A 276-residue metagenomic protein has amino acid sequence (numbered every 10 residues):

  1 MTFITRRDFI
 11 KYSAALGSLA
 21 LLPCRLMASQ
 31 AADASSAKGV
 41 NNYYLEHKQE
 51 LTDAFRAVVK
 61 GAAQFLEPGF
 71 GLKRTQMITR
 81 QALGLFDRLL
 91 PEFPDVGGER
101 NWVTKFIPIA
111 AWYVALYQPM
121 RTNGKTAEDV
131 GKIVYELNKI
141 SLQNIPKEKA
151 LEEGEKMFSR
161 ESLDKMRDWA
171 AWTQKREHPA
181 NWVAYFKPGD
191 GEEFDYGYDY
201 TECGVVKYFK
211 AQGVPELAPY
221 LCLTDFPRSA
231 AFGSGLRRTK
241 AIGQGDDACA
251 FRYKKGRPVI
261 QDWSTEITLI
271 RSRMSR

Functional and structural regions predicted by a protein language model:
M1-G17: N-terminal secretory signal peptides and thylakoid transit peptides that target proteins across membranes
C24-F65: C-terminal segment of N-terminal export signals and the immediately downstream linker at the start of the mature
I78-F106, V114, Y135-R160, D225 (+1 more regions): Beta-strand-enriched cores of mature, soluble protein domains
P108-A211: Amphipathic interaction/junction segments at domain boundaries or subunit interfaces
Y185-G243: Short, hydrophobic/π-rich interface segment
V205-K207, G256-D262: Short, charged/polar, Gly/Pro-enriched secondary-structure boundary elements
D247-K255: C-terminal edge-of-domain segments
E266-R276: Short, cationic low-complexity segments
